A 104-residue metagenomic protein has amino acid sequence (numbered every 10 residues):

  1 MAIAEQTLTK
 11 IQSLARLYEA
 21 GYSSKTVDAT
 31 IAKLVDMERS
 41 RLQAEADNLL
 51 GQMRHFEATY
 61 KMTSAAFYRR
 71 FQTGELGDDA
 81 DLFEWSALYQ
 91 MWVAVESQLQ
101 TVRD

Functional and structural regions predicted by a protein language model:
M1-A58, M62, S97-D104: Small, basic N-terminal interaction modules of short regulatory proteins
F56, Y60, A66-Q72, D78-W85: Amphipathic, hydrophobic secondary-structure cores in small proteins
E75-D104: Short, compact, well-ordered microdomains
